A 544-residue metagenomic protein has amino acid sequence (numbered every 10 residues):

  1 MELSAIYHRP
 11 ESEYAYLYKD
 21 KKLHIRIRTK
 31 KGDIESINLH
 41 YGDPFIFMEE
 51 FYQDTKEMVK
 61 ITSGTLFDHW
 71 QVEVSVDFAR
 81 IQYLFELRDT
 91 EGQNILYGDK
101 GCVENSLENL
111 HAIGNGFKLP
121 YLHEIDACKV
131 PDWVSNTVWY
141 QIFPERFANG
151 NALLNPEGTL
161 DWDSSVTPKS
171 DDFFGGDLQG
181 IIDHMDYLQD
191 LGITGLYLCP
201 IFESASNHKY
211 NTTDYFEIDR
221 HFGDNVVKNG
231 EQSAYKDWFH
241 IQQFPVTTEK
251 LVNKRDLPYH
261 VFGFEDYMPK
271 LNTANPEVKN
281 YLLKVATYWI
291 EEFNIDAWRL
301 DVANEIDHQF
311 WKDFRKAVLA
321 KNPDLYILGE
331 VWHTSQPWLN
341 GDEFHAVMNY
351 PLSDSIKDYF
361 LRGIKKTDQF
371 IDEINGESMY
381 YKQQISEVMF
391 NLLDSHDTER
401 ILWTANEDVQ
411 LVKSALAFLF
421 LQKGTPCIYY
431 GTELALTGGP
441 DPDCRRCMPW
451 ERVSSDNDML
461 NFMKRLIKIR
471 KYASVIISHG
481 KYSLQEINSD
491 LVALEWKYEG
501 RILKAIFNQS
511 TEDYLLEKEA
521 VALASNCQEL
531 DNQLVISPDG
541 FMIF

Functional and structural regions predicted by a protein language model:
M1-D33, L107-V130: Non-catalytic, glycine-rich low-complexity segments
H24-R26, S483-K518: Carbohydrate-binding surface patches
I27, I142, L188, L198 (+9 more regions): Conserved, mostly hydrophobic/aromatic
K31, I81, D531-F544: C-terminal beta-strand-rich structural cap/linker in extracellular carbohydrate-active enzymes
G32-F78, R88-V103, L188: Aromatic- and glycine-rich beta-strand/loop motifs that create alpha-glucan
T137-W139, F143-T194, P200-T287, E292 (+1 more regions): Substrate-binding/active-site clefts of carbohydrate-active enzymes
E145, N340-A346, E387-D394, E399-V409 (+1 more regions): Aromatic/acidic polysaccharide-binding cleft in carbohydrate-active enzymes
G230-A234, E291, D301-Q383, F418 (+1 more regions): Active-site-proximal helices and loops of the catalytic beta/alpha 8
